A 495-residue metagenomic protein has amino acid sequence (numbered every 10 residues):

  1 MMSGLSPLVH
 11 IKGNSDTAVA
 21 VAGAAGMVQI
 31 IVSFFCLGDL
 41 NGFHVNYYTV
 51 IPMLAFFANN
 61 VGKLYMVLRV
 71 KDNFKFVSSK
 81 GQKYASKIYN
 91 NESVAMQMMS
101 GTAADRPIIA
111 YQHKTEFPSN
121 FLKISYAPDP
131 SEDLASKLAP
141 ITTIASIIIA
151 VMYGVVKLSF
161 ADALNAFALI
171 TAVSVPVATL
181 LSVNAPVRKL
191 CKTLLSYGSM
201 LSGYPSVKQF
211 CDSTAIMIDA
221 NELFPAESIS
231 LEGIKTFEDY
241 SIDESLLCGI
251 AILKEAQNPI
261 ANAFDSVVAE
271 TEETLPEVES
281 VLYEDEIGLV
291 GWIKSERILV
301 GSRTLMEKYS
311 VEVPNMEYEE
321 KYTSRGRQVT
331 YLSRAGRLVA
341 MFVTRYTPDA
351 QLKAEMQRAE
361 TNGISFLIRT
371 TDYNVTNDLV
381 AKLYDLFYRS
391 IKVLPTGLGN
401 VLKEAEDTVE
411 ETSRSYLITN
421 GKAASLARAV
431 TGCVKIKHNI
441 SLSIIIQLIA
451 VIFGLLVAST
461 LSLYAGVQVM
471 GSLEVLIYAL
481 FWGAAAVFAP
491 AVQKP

Functional and structural regions predicted by a protein language model:
M1, P52-V77, R106-A215, L417-P495: Hydrophobic alpha-helical transmembrane segments
G13-M27, Y47-M53: Conserved, well-structured core domains of diverse proteins
A20, F35, A269-D378: Signature of the cytosolic headpiece of P-type E1-E2 ATPases
V28-H44, V151-A161: Transmembrane helix-loop junctions at the membrane interface of multipass transporters and ion channels
K75-S119, G336: Charge-rich cytosolic interhelical loops and cytosolic tails of multi-pass membrane proteins
G101-I108, Q112, I293-S295, R334-L473: Conserved ATP-binding TGD loop and adjacent catalytic N/P-domain core of P-type ATPases
L122, S131, K235-D285, E307-Y309 (+1 more regions): ATP-binding catalytic core of ATPases
K208-G233: Asp-based phosphoryl-transfer active-site loop
